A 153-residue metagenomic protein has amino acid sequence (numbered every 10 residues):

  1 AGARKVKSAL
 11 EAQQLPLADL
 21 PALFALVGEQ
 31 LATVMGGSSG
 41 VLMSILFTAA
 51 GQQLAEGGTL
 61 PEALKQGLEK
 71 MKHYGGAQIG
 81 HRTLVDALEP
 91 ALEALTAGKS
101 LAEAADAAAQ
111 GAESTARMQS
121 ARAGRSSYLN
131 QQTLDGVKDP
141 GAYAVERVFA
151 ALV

Functional and structural regions predicted by a protein language model:
A1-V153: N-terminal loops that bind phosphate or other acidic moieties and the adjacent beta-alpha structural core
